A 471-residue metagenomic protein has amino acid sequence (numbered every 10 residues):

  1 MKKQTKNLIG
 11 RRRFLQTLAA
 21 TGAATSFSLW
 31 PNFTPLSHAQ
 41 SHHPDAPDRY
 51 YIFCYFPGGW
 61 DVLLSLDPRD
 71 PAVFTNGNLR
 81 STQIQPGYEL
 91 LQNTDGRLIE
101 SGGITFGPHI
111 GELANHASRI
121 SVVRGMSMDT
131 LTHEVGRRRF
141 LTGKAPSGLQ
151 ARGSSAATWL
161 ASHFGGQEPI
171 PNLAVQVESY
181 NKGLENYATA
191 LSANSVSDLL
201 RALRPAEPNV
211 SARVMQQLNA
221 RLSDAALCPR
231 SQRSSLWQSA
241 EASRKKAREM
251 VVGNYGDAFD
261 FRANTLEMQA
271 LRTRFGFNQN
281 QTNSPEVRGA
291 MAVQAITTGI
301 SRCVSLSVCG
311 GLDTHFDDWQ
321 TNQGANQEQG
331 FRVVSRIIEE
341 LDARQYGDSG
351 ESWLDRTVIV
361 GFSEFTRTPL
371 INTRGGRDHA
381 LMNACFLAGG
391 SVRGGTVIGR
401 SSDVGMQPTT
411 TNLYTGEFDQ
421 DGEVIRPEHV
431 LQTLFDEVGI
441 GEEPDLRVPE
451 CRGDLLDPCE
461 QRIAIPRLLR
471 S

Functional and structural regions predicted by a protein language model:
K2-S471: Ligand-binding pockets and gating/stacking loops
